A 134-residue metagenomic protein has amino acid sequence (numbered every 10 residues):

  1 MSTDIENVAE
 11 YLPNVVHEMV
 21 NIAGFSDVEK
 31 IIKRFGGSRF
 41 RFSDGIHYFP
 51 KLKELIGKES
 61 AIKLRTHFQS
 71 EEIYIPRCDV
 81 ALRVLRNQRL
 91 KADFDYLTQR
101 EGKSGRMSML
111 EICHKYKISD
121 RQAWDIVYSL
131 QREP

Functional and structural regions predicted by a protein language model:
M1-Y48, I62: DNA-contacting interfaces and partner/effector-binding or oligomerization modules in DNA-centric proteins
A9-L12, K58-R83: Basic, amphipathic alpha-helix used for nucleic-acid engagement in HTH/winged-helix/SANT-Myb modules and analogous
M19, E101-K117, A123: Short alpha-helical "recognition helix" segments of helix-turn-helix
L52, G57: C-terminal catalytic core of Y-nucleophile DNA break-rejoin enzymes
R83-R106: Short, amphipathic alpha-helical "recognition" segments used to contact nucleic acids or chromatin
V127: DNA major-groove recognition helix of helix-turn-helix
